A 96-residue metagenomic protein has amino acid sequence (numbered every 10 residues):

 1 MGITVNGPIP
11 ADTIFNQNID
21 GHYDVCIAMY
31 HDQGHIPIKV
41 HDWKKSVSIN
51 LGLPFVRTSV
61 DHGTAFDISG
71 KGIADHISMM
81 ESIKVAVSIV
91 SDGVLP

Functional and structural regions predicted by a protein language model:
M1-P96: Glycine-rich phosphate/nucleotide-binding loop
